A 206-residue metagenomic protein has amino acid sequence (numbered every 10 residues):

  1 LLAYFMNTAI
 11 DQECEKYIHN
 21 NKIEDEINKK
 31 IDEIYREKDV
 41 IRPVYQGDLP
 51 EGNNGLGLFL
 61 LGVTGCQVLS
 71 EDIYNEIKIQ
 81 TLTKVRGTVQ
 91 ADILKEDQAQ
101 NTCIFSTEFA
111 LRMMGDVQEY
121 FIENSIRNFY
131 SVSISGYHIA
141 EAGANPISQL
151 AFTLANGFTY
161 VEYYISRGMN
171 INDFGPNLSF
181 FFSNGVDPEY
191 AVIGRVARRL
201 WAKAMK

Functional and structural regions predicted by a protein language model:
L1-I193: Catalytic alpha/beta active-site cores
A197-R198: Small-residue helix-packing and pore-constriction motifs in hydrophobic alpha-helices
W201: Conserved, mostly hydrophobic/aromatic
